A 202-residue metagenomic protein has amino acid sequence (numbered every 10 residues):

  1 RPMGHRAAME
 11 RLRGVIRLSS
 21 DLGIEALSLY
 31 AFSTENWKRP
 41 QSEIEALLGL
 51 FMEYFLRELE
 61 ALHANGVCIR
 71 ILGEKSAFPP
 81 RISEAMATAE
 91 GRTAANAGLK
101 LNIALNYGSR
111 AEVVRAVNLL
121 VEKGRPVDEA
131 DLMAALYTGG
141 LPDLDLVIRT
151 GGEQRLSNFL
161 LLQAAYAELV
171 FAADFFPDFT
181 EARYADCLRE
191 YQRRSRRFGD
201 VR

Functional and structural regions predicted by a protein language model:
R1-R202: Flexible, compositionally biased loop and terminal segments
